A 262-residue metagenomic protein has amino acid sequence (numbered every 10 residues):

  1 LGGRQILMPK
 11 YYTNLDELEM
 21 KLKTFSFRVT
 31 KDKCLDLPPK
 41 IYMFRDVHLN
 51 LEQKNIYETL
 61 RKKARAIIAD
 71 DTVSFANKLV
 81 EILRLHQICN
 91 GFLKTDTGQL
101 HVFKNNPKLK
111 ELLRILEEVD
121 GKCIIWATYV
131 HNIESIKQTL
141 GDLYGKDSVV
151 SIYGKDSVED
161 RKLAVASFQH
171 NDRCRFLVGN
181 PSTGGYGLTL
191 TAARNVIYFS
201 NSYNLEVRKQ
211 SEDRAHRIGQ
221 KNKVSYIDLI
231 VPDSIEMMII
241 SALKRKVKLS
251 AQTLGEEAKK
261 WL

Functional and structural regions predicted by a protein language model:
L1-H101, N105-G121, L243-K248: Inter-lobe coupling linker of SF2 helicases/translocases
K40-Y42, G145-S148, T191-N195, Q220-Y226: Short glycine-/polar-rich loops that comprise or flank the Walker A/P-loop and associated switch/sensor motifs
D46-V47, H86, C123-V130, V149-G154 (+3 more regions): Short beta-strand segments
L51-K54, V130-N132, S157, T183-G185 (+3 more regions): Conserved nucleotide-binding/hydrolysis micro-motifs of P-loop NTPases
I124-W126, E134-K137, G141-G184: Conserved helicase ATPase core of P-loop NTP-dependent helicases/translocases
I133-K137, K162, R175-S200, N204-K223: SF2 helicase motor core recognition
Y203-L262: A conserved SF2-helicase RecA2
